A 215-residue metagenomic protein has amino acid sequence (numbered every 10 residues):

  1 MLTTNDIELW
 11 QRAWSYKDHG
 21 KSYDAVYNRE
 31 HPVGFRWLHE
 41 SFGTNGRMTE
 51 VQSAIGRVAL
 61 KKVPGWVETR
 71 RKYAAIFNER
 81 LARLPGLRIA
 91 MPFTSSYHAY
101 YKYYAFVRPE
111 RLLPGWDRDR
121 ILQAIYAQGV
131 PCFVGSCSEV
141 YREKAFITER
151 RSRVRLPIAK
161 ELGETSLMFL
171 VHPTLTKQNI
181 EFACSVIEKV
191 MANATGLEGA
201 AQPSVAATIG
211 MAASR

Functional and structural regions predicted by a protein language model:
M1-K102, Y141: Active-site region of PLP-dependent enzymes
T3-T4, K17, L170, M191 (+1 more regions): Protein kinase-like catalytic domain
A13, W116-Q128, A183-E188: Short amphipathic alpha-helices in soluble, non-transmembrane regions that often serve as interface/regulatory elements
H19-P32, I76-L81, D119-R155, E161-L167 (+1 more regions): Conserved PLP cofactor-binding pocket of PLP-dependent enzymes
V63-W66, P114, I158: Residue-level preference for long, well-ordered alpha-helices that form the structural scaffold of enzyme catalytic
F93-T94, Y101-L113, R142-R151, E164-N179: Conserved PLP-binding active-site segment of the aspartate aminotransferase-like
V107, E164, T176-R215: Conserved PLP-binding active-site segment in aminotransferase class I/II-type PLP enzymes
